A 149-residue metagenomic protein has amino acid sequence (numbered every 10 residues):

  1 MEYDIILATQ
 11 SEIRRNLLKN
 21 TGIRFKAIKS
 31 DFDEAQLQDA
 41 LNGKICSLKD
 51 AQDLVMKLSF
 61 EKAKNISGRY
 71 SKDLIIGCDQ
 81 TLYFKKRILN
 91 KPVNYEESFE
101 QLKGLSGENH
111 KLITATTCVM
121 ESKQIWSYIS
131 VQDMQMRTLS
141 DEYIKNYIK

Functional and structural regions predicted by a protein language model:
M1-F25: N-terminal beta1-alpha1 ligand-phosphate binding loop
Y3, K44-K149: Anionic-ligand binding patches
Q10, S30, E121: Cofactor-binding loop segments of dinucleotide-utilizing enzymes, especially the Rossmann-like FAD- and NAD(P)+-binding
I13, D33, Q124: Surface-exposed, flexible loop/turn segments at secondary-structure boundaries
I23-K26, V93-Y95: Glycine-rich, phosphate-binding/catalytic loops in enzymes
R24-Q36: A short beta-strand-loop structural module common to alpha/beta enzyme folds
A35-N42, K103: Short, charged, surface-exposed secondary-structure boundary motifs
